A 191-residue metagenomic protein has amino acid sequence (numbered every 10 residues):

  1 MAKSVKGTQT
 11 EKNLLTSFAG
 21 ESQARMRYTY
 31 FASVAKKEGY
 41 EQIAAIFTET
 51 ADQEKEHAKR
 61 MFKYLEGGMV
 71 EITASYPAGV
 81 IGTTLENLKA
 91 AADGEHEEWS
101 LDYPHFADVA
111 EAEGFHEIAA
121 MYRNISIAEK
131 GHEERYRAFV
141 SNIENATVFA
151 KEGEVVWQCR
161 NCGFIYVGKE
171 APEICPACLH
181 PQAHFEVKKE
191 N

Functional and structural regions predicted by a protein language model:
M1-N191: Non-heme di-metal
